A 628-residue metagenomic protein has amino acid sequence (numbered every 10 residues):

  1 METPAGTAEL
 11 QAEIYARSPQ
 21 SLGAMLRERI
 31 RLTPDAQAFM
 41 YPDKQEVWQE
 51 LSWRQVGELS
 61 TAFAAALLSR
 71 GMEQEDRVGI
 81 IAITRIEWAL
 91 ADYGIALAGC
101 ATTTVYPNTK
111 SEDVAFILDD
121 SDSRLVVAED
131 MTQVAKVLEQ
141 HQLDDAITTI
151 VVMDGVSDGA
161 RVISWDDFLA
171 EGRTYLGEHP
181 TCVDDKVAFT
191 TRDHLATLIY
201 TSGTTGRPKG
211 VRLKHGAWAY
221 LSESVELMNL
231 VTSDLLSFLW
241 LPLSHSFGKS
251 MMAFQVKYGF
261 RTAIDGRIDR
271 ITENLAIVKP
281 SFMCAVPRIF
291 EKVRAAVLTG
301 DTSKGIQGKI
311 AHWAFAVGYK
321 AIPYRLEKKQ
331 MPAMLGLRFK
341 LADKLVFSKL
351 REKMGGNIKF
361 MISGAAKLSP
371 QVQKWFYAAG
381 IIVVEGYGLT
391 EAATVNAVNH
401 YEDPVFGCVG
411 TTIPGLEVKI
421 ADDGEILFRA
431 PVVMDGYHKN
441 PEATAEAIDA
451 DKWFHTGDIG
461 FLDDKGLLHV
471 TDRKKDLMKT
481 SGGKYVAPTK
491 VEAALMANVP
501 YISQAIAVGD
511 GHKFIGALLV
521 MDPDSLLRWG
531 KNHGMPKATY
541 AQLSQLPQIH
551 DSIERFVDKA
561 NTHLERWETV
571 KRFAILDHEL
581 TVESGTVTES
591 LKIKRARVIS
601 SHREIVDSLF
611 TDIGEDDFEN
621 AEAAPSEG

Functional and structural regions predicted by a protein language model:
P4-T7, M25-L51, S157-A160, D577-L580: AMP-dependent adenylate-forming
P34-Q37, I163-Y200, R207, L230-L236: Conserved pre-ATP/AMP-binding loop-to-beta segment of ANL
D35, F39-Y93, K110-A115, S164-R173: Conserved AMP-binding/adenylate-forming core of the ANL superfamily
Q45, T132-T190, V297-K349: ANL superfamily adenylate-forming
E50-R54, A188-F189, A196-S222: Conserved AMP-binding A3 loop
T201, T412-A421, E425-T480: Conserved ATP-binding/catalytic segment of the ANL
A219-L236, L241-F347, N357: Conserved AMP-binding/adenylation subdomain of ANL enzymes
Q504-V508, K513, W529, H550 (+1 more regions): Conserved C-terminal "lid"/linker of ANL adenylate-forming enzymes
